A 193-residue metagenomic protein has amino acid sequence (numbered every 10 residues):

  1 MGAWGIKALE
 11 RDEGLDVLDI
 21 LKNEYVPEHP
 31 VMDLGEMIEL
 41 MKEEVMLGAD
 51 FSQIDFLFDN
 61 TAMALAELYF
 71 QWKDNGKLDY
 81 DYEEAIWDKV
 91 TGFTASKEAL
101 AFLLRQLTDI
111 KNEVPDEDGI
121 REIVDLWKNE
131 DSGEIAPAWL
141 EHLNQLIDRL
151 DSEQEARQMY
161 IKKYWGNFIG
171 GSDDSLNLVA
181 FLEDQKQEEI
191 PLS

Functional and structural regions predicted by a protein language model:
M1-Y25, L192: Short, extreme N-terminal segment that most often corresponds to the first beta-strand
E10, I54-F58: Helix-start/N-cap signature of alpha-helical segments
N23, E43, E67-D74, D109-N112 (+2 more regions): Positions within ordered alpha-helical repeat solenoids
P27-I54: Short amphipathic alpha-helical segments and their helix-coil junctions
D33, L57-A64: Residue-level detector of well-ordered alpha-helical segments, enriched for hydrophobic/aromatic packing positions
M63-D125: Amphipathic protein-protein interaction modules
L103-G171, V179: Low-complexity intrinsically disordered segments
L176, Q187-S193: Short acidic DE-rich linear segments
